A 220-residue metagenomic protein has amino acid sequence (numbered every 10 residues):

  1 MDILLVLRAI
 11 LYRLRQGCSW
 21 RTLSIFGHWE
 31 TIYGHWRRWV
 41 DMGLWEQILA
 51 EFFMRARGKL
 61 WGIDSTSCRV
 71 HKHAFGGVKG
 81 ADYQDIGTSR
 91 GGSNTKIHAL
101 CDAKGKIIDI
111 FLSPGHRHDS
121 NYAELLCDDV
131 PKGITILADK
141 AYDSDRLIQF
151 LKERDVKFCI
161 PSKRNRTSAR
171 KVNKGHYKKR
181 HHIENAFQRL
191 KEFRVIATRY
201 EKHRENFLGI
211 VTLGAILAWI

Functional and structural regions predicted by a protein language model:
M1-I220: Short alpha-helical elements
